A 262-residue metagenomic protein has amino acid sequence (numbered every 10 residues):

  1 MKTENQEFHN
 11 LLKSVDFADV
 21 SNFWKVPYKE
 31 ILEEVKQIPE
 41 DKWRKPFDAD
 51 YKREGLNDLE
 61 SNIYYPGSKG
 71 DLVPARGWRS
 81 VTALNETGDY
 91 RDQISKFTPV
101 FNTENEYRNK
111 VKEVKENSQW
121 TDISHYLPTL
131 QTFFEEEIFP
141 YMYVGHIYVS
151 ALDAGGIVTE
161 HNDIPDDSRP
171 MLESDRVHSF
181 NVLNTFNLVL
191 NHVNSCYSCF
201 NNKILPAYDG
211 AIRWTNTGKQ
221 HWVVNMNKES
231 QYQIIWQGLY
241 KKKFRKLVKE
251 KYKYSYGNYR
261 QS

Functional and structural regions predicted by a protein language model:
M1-Y141: Non-heme Fe(II)/2-oxoglutarate
H9-F23, D153, V158, S179 (+3 more regions): Aromatic-enriched hydrophobic runs in primary sequence
F23, H146, Q231: A residue-level signal for beta-strand positions that form part of recognition/binding surfaces within mature
G77-S80, I147, N162, K246 (+2 more regions): Positively charged, low-complexity intrinsically disordered regions
Q131-N216: Catalytic core of non-heme Fe(II) oxygenases with the double-stranded beta-helix
L188, H192-S262: Catalytic core of Fe(II)/2-oxoglutarate
